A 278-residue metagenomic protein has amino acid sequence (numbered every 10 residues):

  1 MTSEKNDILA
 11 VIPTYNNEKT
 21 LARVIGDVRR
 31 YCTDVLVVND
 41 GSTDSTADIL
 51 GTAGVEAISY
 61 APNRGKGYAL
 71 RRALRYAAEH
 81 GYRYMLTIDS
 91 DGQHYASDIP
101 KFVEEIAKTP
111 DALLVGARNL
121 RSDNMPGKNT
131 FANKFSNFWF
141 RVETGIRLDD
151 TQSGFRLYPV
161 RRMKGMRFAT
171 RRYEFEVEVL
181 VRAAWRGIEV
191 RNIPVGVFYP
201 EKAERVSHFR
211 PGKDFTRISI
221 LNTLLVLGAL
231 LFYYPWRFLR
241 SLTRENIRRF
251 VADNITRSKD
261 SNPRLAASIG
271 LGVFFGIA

Functional and structural regions predicted by a protein language model:
M1-E4, G145, F168-D253: Hydrophobic helical membrane-anchoring modules
K5-I8, D27-V37, S45: Short loop->beta transition adjacent to catalytic acidic/histidine clusters or analogous donor-positioning motifs
Y15-R30: Short, well-formed alpha-helical segments that are part of the catalytic scaffolds of diverse glycosyltransferases
K19-R23, D44-T52: Acidic helix N-cap motif at the loop->helix transition within catalytic regions of sugar-transfer enzymes
N39-D48, G92: A conserved acidic beta->alpha catalytic loop
P62-E79, Y84, A96-Y173, P200-F209 (+2 more regions): Acceptor/aglycone-binding surface of glycosyltransferases and processive sugar-polymer synthases
I277-A278: Transmembrane helix boundary and interhelical junction motifs in multipass membrane proteins
